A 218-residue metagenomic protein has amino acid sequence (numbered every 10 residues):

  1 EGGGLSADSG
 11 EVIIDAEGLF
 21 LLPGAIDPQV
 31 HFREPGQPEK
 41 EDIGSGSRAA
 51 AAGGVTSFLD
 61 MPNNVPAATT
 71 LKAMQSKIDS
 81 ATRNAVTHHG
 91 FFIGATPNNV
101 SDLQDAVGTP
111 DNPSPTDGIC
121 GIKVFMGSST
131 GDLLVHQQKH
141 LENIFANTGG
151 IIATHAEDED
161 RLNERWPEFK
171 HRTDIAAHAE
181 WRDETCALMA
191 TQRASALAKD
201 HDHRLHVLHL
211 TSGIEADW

Functional and structural regions predicted by a protein language model:
E1-P23: Histidine-rich, glycine-flanked metal-binding segment
D8, G53, T87, D117: Structured loop/turn residues at beta-strand edges in well-structured enzyme cores
A16-N84: Metal-associated gating/positioning segment near the N- to mid-region
G24-V30, F58-D60, H89-I93, C120-V124 (+2 more regions): Hydrophobic faces of well-ordered beta-strands that scaffold small-molecule active sites in alpha/beta enzyme cores
P28-E41, N64, T87-V100, H178-E184: Active-site mouth loops of central-metabolism enzymes
V55-L59, N84-H89, L197-L205: Short, surface-exposed connector motifs at secondary-structure boundaries
T69, A95-P97, L210-I214: Short beta->alpha linker loops
S101-W218: Histidine/acidic residue-rich metal-binding segments in metalloenzymes
